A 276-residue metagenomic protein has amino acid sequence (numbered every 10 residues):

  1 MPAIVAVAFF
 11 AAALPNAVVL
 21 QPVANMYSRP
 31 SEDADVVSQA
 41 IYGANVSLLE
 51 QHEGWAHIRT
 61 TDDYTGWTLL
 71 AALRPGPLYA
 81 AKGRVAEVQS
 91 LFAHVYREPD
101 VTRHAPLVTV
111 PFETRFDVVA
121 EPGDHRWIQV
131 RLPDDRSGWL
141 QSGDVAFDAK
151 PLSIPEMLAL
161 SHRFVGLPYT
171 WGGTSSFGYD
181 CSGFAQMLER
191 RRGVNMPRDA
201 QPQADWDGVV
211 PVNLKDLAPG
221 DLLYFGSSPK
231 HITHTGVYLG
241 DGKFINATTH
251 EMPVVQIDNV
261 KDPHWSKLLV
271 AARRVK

Functional and structural regions predicted by a protein language model:
M1-N16: Bacterial Sec-dependent signal peptides at the C-terminal "C-region" and cleavage site
A12-Q21, S31, S38, Y42-E53 (+5 more regions): Boundary regions of SH3-family modules and the immediately adjacent low-complexity/disordered segments in eukaryotic
G43, P111-F116, G220: Loop/turn positions that initiate beta-strands
D100-P106, A120, A146, V210-N213 (+2 more regions): Aromatic- and glycine-rich peptidoglycan recognition patches
L167-S176, G226-H234, A247-V254: Active-site loop architecture of trypsin-fold serine endopeptidases
P168-G183, M187-P219: Catalytic cysteine-centered active-site loop
